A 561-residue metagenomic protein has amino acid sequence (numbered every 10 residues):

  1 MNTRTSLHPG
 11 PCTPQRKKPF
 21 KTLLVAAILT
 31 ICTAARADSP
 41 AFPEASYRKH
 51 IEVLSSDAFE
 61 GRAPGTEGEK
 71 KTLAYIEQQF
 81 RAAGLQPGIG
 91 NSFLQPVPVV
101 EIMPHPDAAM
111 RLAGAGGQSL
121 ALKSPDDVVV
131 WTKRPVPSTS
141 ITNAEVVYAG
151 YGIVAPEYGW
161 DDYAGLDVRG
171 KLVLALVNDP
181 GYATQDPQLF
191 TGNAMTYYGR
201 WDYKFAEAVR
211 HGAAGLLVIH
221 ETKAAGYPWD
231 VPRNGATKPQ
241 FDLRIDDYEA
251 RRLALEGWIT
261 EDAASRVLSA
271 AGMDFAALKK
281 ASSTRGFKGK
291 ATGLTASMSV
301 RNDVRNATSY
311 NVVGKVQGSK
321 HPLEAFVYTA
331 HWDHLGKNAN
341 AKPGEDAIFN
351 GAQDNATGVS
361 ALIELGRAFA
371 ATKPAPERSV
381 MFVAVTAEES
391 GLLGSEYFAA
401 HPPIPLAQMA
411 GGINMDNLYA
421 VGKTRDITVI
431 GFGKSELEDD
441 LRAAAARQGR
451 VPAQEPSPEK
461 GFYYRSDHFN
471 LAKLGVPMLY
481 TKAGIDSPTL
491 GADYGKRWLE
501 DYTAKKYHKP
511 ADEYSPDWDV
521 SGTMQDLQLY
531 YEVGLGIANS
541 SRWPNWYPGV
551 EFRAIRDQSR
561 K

Functional and structural regions predicted by a protein language model:
P19-A35: Gram-negative bacterial Sec-dependent N-terminal signal peptides
A41-P87, A113-G116, D167, K171-Y198 (+2 more regions): Catalytic-core environment of secreted peptidases
P43, S124-D247, R252-L253, Q317 (+5 more regions): Extracellular/luminal Protease-associated
E60-P187, T292, V304, S309 (+1 more regions): Noncatalytic luminal/extracellular "stalk/propeptide" segments of secretory-pathway proteins
G114-A115, V128-G165, D247-G351, E364-R367 (+1 more regions): Soluble metallo-hydrolase cores and metallopeptidase-like ectodomains found primarily in the secretory/periplasmic
K123-D126, S138-T139, A164, G170 (+3 more regions): Metal-dependent peptidase/peptidase-like ectodomains
N193, A224, G336-E436, W543 (+1 more regions): Acidic/histidine-rich catalytic neighborhood of metal-dependent amide-processing enzymes
R367, A371, S487-R556: His/Asp/Glu-rich mid-to-C-terminal helical/loop segments that flank catalytic regions of hydrolases
